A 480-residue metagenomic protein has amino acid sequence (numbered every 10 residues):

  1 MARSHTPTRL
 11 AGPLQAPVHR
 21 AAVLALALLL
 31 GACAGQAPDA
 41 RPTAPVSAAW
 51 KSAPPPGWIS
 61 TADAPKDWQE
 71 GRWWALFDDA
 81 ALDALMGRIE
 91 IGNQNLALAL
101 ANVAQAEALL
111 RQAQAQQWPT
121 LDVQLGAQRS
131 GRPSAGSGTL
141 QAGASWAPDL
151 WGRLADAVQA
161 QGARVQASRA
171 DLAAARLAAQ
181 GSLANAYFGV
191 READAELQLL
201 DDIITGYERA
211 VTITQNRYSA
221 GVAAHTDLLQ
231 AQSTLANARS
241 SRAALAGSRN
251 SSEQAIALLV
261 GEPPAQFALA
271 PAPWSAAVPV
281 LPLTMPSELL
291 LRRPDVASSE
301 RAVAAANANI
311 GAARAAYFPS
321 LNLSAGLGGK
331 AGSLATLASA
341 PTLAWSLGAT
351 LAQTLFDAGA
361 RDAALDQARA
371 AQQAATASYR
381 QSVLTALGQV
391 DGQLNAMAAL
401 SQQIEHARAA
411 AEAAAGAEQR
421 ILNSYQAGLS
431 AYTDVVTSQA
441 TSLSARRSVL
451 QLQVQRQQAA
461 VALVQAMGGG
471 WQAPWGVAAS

Functional and structural regions predicted by a protein language model:
M1-A16: N-terminal secretory signal peptides that target proteins for export/translocation
A2-H5, R20-I91, G162, A246-L291 (+2 more regions): Terminal intrinsically disordered/low-complexity segments used for targeting and assembly
A49, R72, A81, L85-R88 (+8 more regions): Small/polar-residue-enriched beta-strand and adjacent coil segments characteristic of outer-membrane beta-barrel
L154, A170-M285, A396, L400 (+3 more regions): Periplasmic alpha-helical coiled-coil/stalk elements that build and connect Gram-negative outer-membrane
Y218-V222, Y425-L429, A466-G470: A short glycine-centered flexible hinge/capping loop motif at secondary-structure junctions
I421-Q455: C-terminal structured "cap/appendage" subdomains that terminate the fold
